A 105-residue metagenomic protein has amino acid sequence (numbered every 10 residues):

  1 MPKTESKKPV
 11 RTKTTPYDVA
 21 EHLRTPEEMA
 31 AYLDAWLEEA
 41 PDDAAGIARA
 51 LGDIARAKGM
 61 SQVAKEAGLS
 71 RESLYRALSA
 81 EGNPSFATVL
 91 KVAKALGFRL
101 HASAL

Functional and structural regions predicted by a protein language model:
M1-R49, D53: N-terminal flexible/basic segments that precede or flank functional cores
Y32-D34, L74-R76, P84: Extended, folded domain segments that form the structural surfaces/walls around functional sites
R56-R76: Short alpha-helical DNA-recognition segment
L78, A104: Short beta->alpha connector loops at strand-helix junctions that form conserved, small/polar/Pro-enriched
S85-S103: DNA major-groove recognition helix of helix-turn-helix/homeodomain DNA-binding modules
